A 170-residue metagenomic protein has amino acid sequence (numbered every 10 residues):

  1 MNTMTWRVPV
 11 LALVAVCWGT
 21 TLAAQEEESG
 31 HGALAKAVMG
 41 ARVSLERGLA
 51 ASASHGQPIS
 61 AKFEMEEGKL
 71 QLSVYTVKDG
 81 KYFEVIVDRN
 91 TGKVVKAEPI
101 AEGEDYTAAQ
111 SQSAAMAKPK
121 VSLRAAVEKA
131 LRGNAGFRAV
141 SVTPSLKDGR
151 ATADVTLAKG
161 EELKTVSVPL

Functional and structural regions predicted by a protein language model:
N2-V10, W18-L170: Long, terminal "pre-/pro-" and other extracytoplasmic accessory regions that lie outside the mature folded/catalytic
